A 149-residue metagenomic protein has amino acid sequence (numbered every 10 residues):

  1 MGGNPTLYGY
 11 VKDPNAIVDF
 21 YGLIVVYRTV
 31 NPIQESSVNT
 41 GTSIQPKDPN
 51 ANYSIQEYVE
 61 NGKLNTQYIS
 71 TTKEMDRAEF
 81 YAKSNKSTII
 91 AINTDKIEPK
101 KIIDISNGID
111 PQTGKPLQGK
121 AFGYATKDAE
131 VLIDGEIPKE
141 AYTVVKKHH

Functional and structural regions predicted by a protein language model:
M1-I24: Short turn/helix-capping motifs enriched in Asx and small/polar residues
L23-H149: NAD-dependent ADP-ribosyltransferases
